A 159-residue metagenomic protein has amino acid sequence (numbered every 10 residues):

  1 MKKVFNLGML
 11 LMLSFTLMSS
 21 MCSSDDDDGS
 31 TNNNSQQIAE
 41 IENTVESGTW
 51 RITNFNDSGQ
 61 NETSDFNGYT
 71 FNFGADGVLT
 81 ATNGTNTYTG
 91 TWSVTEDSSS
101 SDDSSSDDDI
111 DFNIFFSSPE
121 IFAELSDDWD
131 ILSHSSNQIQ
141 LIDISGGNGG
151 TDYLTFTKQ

Functional and structural regions predicted by a protein language model:
M1-S19: Sec-dependent bacterial lipoprotein signal peptides
S23-Q159: Lipid interaction determinants
